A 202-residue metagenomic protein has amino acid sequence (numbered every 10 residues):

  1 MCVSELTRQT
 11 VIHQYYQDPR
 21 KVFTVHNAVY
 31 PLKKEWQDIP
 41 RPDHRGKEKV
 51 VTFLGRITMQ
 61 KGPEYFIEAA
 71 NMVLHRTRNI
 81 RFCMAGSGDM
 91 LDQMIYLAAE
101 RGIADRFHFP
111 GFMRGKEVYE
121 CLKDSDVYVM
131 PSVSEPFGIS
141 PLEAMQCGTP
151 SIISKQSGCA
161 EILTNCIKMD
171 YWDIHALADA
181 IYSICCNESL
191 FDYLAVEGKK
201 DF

Functional and structural regions predicted by a protein language model:
L6, A28: Carbohydrate-associated surface elements
K33, D43-A70, C83, A195: Conserved donor-binding/catalytic core segment of Leloir-type glycosyltransferases
I95-M113: Nucleotide-activated donor-binding/catalytic signature segment of Leloir-type glycosyltransferases, i.e., the conserved
F112-M113, E120-S125: Short alpha-helical donor nucleotide-sugar binding micro-motif in glycosyltransferases
V133: Aromatic "clamp/platform" in nucleotide-sugar-dependent glycosyltransferases that forms part of the donor/acceptor
P150-I153: Short hydrophobic beta-strand element within catalytic cores of glycosyltransferases and related nucleotide-activated
C166-H175, S183-E188: Conserved acidic donor-binding segment of nucleotide-sugar-dependent glycosyltransferases
S183, L190-F202: A short, well-ordered alpha-helix in the C-terminal region of glycosyltransferases
